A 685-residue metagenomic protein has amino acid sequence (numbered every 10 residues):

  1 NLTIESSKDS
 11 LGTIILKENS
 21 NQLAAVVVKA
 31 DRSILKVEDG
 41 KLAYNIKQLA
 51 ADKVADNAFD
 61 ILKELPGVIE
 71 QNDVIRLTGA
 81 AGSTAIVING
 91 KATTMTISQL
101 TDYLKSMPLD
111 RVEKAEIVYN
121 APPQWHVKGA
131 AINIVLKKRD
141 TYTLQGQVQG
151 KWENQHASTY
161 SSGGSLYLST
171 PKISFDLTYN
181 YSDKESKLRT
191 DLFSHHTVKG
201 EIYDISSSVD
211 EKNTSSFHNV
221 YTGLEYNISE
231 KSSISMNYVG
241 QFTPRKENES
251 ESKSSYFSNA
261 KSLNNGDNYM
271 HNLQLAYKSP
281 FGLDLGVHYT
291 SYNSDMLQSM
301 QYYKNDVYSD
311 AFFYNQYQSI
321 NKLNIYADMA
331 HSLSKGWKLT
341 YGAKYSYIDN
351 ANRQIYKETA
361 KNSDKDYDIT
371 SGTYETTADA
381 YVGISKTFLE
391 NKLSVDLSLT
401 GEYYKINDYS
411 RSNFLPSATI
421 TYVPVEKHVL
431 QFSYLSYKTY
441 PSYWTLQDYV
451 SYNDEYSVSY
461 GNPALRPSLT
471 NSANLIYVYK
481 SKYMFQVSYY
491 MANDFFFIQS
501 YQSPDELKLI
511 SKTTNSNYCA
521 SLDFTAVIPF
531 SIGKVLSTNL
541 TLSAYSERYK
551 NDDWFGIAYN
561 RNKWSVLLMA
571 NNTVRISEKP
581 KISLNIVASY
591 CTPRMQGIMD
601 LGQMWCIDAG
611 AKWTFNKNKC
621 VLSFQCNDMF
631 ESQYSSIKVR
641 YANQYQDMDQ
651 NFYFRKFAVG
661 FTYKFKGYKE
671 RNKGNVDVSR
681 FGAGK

Functional and structural regions predicted by a protein language model:
I4-A50, N72, A81-S83: Short, acidic, small-residue-rich periplasmic hinge/interaction motif at the N-terminus of Gram-negative outer-membrane
G12-K17, A58-I61, R76, L100-D102 (+3 more regions): N-terminal periplasmic accessory domains that precede and gate Gram-negative outer-membrane beta-barrel machines
F59-M95: Extracytoplasmic beta-strand/coil segments of soluble accessory domains associated with Gram-negative outer-membrane
K91-Y119: Short acidic/polar hinge/loop motifs at secondary-structure boundaries that mediate gating or recognition
G150-H156, T170, Y181-E185, G240-P244 (+14 more regions): Transmembrane beta-strands of outer-membrane beta-barrel pores
A157-E185, E201-E247, H271, V566-N572: Transmembrane beta-barrel wall of Gram-negative outer-membrane proteins
I173, F217-T243, S262-Y409, N413-P416 (+4 more regions): Face-selective signature of the C-terminal outer-membrane beta-barrel domain
T373, K438-Q486, M491-N493, I510-L522 (+1 more regions): Outer-membrane beta-barrel signature, preferentially recognizing the C-terminal barrel domain of Gram-negative
